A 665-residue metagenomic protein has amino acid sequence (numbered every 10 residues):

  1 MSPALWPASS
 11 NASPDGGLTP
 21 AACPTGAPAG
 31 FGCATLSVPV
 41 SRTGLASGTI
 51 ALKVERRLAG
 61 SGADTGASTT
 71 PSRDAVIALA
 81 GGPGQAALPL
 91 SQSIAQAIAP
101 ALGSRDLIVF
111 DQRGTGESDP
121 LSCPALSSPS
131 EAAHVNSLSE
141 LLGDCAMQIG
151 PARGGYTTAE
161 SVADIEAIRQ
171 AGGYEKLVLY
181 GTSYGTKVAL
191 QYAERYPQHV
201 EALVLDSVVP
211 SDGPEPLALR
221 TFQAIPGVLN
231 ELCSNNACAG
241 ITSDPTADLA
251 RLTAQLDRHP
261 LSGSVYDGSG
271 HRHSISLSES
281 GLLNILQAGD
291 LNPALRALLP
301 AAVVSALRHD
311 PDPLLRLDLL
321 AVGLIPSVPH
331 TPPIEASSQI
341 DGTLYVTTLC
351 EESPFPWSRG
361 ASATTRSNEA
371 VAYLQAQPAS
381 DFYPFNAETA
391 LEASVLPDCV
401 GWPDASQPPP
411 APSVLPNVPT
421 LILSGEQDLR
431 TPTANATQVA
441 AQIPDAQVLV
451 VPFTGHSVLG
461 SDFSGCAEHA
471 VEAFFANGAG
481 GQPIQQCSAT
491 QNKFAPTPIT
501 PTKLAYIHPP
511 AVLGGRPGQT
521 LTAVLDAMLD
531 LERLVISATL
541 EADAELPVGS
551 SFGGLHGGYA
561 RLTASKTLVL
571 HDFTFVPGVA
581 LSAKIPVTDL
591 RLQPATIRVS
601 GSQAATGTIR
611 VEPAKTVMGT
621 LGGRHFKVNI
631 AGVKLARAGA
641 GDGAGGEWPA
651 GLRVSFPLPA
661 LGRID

Functional and structural regions predicted by a protein language model:
M1-P7: Sec-dependent, cleavable N-terminal signal peptides
W6, S13-G281, T347, S353-D665: Gly/Pro-rich cap/lid or specificity-loop segments adjacent to the active site
N235-L349: Alpha/beta-hydrolase-fold enzymes
